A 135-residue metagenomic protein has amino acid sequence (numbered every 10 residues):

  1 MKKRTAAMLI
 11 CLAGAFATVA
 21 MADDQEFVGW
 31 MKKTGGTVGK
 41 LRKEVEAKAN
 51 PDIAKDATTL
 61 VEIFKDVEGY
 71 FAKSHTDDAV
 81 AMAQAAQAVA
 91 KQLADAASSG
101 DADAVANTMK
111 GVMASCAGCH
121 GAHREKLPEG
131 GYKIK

Functional and structural regions predicted by a protein language model:
M1-R4: Positively charged n-region of N-terminal signal peptides that target proteins for export
A7-A15: Bacterial N-terminal signal peptides
M21-D56: Immediate post-signal-peptide N-terminus of mature secreted/exported proteins
R42-A54, Q87-V112: Amphipathic, charged alpha-helical scaffolds that flank and support histidine-based chemistry in signaling
I63-M82: Short, solvent-exposed, charged loop/turn and helix-capping segments that join or cap alpha-helices on peripheral
G100, A122-P128: Inter-heme linker and motif-flanking segments adjacent to c-type heme-binding CXXCH motifs in c-type cytochromes
V112-H123: The canonical Cys-X-X-Cys-His
G130-K135: Short cysteine/histidine-rich metal-coordination sites, predominantly Zn2+-binding motifs
